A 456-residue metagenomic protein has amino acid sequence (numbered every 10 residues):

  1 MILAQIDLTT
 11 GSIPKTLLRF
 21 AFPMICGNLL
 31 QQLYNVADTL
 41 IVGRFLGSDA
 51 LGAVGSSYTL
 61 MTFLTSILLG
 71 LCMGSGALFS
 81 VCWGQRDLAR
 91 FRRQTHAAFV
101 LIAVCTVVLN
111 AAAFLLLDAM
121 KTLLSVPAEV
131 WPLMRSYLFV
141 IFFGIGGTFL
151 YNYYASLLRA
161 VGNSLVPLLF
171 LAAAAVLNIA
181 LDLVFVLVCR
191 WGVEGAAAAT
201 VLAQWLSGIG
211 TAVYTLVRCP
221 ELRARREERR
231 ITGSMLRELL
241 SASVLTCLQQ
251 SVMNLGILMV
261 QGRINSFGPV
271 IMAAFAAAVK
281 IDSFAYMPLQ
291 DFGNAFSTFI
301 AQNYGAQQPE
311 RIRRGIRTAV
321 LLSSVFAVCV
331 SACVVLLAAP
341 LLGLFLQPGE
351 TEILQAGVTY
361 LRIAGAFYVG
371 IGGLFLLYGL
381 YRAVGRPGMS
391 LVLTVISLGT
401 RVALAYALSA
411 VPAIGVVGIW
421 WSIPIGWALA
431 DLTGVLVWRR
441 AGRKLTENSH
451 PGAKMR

Functional and structural regions predicted by a protein language model:
M1-A21, F79-G144, V188-V244, I300-F367 (+1 more regions): Short alpha-helical transmembrane segments in multi-pass integral membrane proteins
L8-L46, T59-G74, L78, A103-N110 (+4 more regions): N-terminal transmembrane alpha-helices
R19-D38, V140, Y151, A174 (+4 more regions): Transmembrane helical elements of multi-pass membrane transporters/channels
I25, L29, L33, A37 (+20 more regions): Generic alpha-helical transmembrane segments of integral inner-membrane proteins, especially permease/transport modules
L29, L33-G52, K121-A128, V184-W191 (+6 more regions): Helix-terminus/linker motif at the lipid-water interface of multi-pass membrane proteins
S48-T59, L138, A197, P269-F284 (+2 more regions): Small-residue hotspots at the loop-to-helix junctions and early N-terminal turns of transmembrane alpha-helices
L51-A111, T148-P167, A274-A338, I371-L393: Small-residue-rich hydrophobic transmembrane alpha-helices
C72, V140-R159, P167-A175, A196-T211 (+4 more regions): Short runs within selected transmembrane alpha-helices of multi-pass transporters and secretion channels
